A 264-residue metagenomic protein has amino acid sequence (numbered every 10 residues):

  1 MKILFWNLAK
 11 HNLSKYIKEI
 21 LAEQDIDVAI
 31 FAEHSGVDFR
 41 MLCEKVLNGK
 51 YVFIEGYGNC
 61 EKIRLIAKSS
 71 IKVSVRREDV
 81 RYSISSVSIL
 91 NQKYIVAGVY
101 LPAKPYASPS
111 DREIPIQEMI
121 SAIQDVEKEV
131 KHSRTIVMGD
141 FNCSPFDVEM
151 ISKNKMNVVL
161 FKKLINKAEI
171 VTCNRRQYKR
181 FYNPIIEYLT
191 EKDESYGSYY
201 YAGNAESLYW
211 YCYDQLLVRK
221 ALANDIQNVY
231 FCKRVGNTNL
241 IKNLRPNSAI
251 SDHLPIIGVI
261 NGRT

Functional and structural regions predicted by a protein language model:
M1-K10, K93-Y106, M138: Active-site-proximal beta-strand elements of phosphoester/diester hydrolases
M1-V46, K50-V52, G56-I63, N247-P255 (+1 more regions): N-terminal, active-site-proximal structural segment of metallo-dependent hydrolase catalytic domains
H11-N12, G36-R40, K104-Y106, S144-V148: Active-site environment of divalent metal-dependent phosphoester hydrolases
V28, A32-K104: Structured beta-strand-rich core segments of catalytic domains in phosphoester-bond hydrolases
G58-V73, L208-Q227, I260-R263: Conserved beta strand-loop-helix elements of the APE1-like EEP
A107-D111: Short, solvent-exposed loop/turn segments at secondary-structure boundaries
P115-N224: Metal-dependent phosphoesterases centered on the DNase I-like endonuclease/exonuclease/phosphatase
L222-D252: C-terminal/domain-terminus segments
